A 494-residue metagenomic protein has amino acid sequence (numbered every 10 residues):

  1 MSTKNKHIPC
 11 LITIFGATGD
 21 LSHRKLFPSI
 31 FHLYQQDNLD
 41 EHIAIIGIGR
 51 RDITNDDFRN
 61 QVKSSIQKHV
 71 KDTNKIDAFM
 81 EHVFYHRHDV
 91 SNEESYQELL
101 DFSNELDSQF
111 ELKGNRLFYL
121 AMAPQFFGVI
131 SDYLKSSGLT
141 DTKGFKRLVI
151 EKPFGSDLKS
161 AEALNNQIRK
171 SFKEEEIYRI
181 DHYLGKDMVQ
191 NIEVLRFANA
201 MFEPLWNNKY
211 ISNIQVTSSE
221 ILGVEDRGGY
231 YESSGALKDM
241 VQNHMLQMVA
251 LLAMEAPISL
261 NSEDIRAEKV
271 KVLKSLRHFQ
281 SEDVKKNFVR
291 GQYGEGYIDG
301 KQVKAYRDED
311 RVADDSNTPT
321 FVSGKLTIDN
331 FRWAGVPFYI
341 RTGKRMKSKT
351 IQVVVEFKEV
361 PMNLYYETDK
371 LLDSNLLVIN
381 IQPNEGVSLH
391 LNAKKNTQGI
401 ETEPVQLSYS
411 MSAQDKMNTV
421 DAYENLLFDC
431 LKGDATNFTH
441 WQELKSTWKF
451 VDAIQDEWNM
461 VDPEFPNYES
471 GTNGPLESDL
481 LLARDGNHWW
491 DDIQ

Functional and structural regions predicted by a protein language model:
M1-I150, F154-Q494: Secretory/organelle targeting and membrane-embedding segments
